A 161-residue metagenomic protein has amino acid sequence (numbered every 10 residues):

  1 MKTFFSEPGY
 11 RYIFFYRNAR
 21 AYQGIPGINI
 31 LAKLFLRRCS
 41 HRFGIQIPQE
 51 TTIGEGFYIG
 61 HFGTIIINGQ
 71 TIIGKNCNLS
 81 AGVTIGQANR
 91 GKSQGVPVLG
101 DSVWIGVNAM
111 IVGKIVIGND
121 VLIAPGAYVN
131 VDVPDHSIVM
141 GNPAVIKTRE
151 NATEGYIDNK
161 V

Functional and structural regions predicted by a protein language model:
M1-G44, T153-V161: Terminal amphipathic alpha-helical/low-complexity segments used for targeting or macromolecular assembly
F35-C39, L99-D101, I146: A general secondary-structure boundary signal
F43, Q49, G54-E55, G60-G69 (+11 more regions): Left-handed beta-helix
S137-V139, P143-D158: Conserved beta-strand-loop-alpha-helix hinge in the C-terminal portion of ABC ATPase nucleotide-binding domains
